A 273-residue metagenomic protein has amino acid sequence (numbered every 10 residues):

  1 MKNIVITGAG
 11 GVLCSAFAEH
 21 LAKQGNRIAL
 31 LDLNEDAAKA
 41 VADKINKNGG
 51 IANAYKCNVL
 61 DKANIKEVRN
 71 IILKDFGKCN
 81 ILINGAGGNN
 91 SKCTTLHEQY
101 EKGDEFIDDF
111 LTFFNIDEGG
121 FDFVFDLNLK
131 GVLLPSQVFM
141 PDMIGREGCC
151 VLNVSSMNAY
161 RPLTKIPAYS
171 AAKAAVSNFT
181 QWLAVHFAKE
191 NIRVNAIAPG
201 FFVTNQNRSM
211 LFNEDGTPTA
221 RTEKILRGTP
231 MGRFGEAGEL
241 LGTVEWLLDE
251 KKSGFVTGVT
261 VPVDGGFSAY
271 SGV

Functional and structural regions predicted by a protein language model:
M1-A29: Canonical Rossmann dinucleotide-binding motif of NAD(H)/NADP(H)-dependent dehydrogenases/reductases, specifically
G77, R233-V263, S268: C-terminal substrate-recognition "lid" of short-chain dehydrogenase/reductases
E101-L133, L152, V176, M231: Catalytic Tyr-X3-Lys loop
S136, A172: Active-site helix of classical SDR
P141, V185-A188: Alpha-helical segment proximal to the catalytic Tyr-Lys
S156: Residue(s) in the substrate-gating loop at a strand-loop-helix junction that position the organic substrate next
P162-S170, W182-A184, M210: Active-site loop-to-helix junction immediately N-terminal to the catalytic Tyr of the SDR YXXXK motif in Rossmann-fold
A188, R193, F255-T257: Short, small/polar-rich loop/turn modules that mediate ligand/substrate recognition or access, typified
